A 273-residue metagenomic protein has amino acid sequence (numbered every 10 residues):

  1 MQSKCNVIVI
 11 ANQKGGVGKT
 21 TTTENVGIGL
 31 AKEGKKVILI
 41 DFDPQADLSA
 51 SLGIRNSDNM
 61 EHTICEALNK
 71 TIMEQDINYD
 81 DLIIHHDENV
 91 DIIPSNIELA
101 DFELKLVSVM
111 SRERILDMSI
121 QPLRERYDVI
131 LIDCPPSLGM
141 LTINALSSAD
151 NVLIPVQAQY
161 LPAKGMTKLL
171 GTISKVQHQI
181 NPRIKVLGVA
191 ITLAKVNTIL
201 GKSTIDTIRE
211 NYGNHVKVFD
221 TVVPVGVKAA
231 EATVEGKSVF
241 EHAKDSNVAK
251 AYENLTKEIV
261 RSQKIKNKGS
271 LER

Functional and structural regions predicted by a protein language model:
M1-R273: P-loop NTP-binding core
